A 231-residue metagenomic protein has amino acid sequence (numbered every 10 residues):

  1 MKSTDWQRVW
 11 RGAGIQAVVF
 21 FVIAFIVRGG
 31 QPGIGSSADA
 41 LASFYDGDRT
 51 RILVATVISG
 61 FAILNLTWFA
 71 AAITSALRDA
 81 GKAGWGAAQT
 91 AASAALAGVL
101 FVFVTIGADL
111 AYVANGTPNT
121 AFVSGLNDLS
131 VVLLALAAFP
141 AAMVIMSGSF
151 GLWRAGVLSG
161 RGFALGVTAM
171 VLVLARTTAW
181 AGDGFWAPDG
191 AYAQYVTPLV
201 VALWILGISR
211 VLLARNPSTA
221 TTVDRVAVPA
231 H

Functional and structural regions predicted by a protein language model:
M1-H231: Hydrophobic, aromatic-enriched alpha-helical segments typical of multi-pass transmembrane helices
